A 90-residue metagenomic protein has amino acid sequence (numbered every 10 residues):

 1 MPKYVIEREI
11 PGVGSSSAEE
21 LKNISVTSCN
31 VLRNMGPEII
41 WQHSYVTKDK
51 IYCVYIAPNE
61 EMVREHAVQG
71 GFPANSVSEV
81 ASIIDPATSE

Functional and structural regions predicted by a protein language model:
M1-R33, I40, K50, D85-E90: Short S/T/G/P-rich N-terminal loop/turn motif that feeds into the first structured element of a domain
E9, S44, I56: Acidic/polar N-terminal loop/beta-strand segments that form early-domain functional surfaces
P37-H43, S76: A short linear hydrophobic-aromatic micro-motif
I56-I83: An amphipathic, aromatic/His-enriched active-site/gating alpha helix that lines ligand/cofactor pockets
